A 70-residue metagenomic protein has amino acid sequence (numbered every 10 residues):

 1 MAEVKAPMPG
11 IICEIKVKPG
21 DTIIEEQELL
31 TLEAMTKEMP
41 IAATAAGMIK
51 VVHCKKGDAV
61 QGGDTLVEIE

Functional and structural regions predicted by a protein language model:
M1-I11, E28-T44, I69: Short beta-strand-turn/beta-hairpin segments enriched in glycine/proline and small hydrophobics that form edge-strand
M8, E14-K18, V51-C54: Short histidine-centered loop motifs in beta-beta connectors
G10-I12, D21, G47, D58: Residues that cap or initiate secondary-structure elements
K18-L29, K56-L66: Short, well-structured beta-strand-loop connectors
M39-T44, V51-E70: C-terminal structural segments of small proteins and small subunits
